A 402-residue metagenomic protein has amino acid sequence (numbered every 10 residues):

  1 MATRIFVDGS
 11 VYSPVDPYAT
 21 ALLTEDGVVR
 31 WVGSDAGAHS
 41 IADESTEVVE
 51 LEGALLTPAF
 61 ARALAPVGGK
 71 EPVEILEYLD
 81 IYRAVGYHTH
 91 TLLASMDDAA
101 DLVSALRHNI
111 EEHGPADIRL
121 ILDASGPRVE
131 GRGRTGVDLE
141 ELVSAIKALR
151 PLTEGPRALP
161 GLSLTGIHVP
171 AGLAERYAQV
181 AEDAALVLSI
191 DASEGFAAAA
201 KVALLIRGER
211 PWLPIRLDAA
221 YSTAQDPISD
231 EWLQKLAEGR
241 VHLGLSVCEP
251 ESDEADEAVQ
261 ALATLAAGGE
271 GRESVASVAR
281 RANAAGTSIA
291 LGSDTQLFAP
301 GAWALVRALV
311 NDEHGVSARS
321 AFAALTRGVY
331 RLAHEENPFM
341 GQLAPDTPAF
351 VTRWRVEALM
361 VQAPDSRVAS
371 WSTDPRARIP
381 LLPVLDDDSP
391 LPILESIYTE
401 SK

Functional and structural regions predicted by a protein language model:
M1-I41, G68-T89, T295-K402: Active-site microenvironment of metallo-dependent hydrolases
G37-T57: Active-site metal-binding motif and surrounding structural segment of the metallo-beta-lactamase
A54, A61-K70, S189-D191, A219-A220: Histidine-centered divalent metal-coordination motifs
F60-P66, E77-E130, R157-H168, D183-L188 (+1 more regions): Divalent metal-dependent hydrolysis catalytic cores, especially in the metallo-beta-lactamase
L102-R107, E130-L149, F196-G208, S229-L233: Distinct, well-ordered alpha-helical segments
I110-A116, T153-G155, I206-W212: Short helix-capping segments at alpha-helix termini
L159-A276, A285-A290: Active-site core of metal-dependent hydrolases
E175, A197, K201, I215 (+5 more regions): Feature representing long, continuous alpha-helical segments
